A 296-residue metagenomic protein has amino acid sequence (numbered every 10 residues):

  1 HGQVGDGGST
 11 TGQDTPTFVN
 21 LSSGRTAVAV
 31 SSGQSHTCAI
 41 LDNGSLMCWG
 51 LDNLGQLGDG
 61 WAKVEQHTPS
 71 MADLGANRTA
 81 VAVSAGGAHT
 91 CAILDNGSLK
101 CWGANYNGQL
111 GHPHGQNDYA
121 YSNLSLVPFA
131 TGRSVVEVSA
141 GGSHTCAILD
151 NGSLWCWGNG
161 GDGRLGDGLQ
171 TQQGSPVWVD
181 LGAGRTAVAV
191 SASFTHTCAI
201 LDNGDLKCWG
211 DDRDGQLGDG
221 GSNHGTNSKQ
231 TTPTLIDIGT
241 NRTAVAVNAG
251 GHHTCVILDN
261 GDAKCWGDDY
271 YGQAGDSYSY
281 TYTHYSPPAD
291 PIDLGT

Functional and structural regions predicted by a protein language model:
H1-D14, W49-H67, W102-S122, W155-G174 (+2 more regions): Short glycine/serine- and acidic-residue-enriched loop/turn motifs that recur at repeat junctions
Q13, G24, Q66, N77 (+6 more regions): Short loop/turn positions that demarcate and connect the beta-strands within blades of beta-propeller repeat domains
T26, G33-Q34, T79, G86-G87 (+6 more regions): Beta-rich catalytic cores
A29, D42-M47, A82, D95-S98 (+5 more regions): Tandem repeat domain/solenoid detector
H36-A39, C48, H89-A92, C101 (+6 more regions): Conserved core positions of repeat-based scaffolds
